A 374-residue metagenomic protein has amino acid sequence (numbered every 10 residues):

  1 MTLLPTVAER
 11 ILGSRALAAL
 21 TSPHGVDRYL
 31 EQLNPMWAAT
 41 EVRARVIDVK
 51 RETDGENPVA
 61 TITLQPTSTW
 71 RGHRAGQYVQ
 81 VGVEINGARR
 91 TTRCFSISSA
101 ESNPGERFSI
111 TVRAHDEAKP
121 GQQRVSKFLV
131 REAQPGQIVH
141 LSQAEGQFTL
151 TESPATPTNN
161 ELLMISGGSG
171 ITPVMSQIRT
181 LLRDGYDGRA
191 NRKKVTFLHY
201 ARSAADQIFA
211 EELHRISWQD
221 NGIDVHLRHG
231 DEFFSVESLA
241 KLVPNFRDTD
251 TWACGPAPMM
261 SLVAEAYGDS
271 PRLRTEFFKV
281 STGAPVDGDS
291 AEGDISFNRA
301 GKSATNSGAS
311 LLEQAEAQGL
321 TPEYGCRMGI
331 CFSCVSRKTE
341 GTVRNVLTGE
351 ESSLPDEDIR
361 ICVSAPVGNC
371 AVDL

Functional and structural regions predicted by a protein language model:
M1-P23, R113, A190: Helix-rich terminal scaffold detector
L4, S126-T305: FNR/FR-type flavoprotein reductase catalytic core
R28-Q143, G185, A201-S203, H214-S217 (+1 more regions): Ferredoxin-reductase
P173, E316, L320-R344, P355-G368: Local cysteine-cluster metal-coordination motifs and their immediate loop/turn environment, predominantly Fe-S cluster
D231, N369-L374: Short flanking/linker segments adjacent to small metal-binding domains or redox-active Cys/His motifs
A291-Q318, V335-R344: Short, charged low-complexity linear segments at domain edges
T342-V346, D373-L374: Short cysteine/histidine-rich zinc-coordinating motifs and their immediately flanking basic loops
